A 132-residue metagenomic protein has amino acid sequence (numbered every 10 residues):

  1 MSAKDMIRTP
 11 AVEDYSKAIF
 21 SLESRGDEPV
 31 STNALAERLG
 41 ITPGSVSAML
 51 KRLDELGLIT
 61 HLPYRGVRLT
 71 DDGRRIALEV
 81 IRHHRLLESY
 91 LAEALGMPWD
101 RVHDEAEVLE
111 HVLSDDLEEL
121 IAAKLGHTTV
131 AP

Functional and structural regions predicted by a protein language model:
M1-D5: N-terminal intrinsically disordered/low-complexity leader segments
M6-I41: N-terminal helix-turn-helix DNA-binding core of bacterial DNA-binding proteins
P29-S31, T70, L87: Residues that mark the N-terminal boundary/hinge immediately upstream of a DNA-recognition element
L50-K51: Short, hydrophobic-biased segments on the C-terminal half of alpha helices that form "recognition helices"
D54-L62: A short, conserved structural fragment
R65-H84: Basic, amphipathic "hinge/linker" alpha-helix immediately C-terminal to the N-terminal HTH DNA-binding motif
A92-P132: Anionic-ligand-binding alpha/beta catalytic cores of soluble enzymes and soluble regulatory domains that recognize
